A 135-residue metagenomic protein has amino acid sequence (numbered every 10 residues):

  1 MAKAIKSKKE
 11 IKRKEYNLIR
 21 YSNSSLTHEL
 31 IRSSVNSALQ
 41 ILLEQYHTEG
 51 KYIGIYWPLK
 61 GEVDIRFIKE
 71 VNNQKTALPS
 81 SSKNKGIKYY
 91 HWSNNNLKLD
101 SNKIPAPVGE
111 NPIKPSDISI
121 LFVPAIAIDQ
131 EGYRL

Functional and structural regions predicted by a protein language model:
A2-K114: N-terminal active-site beta-alpha-beta segment that forms phosphate/nucleotide-binding and substrate-recognition loops
Y52, S119-I120: Structural motif
I55, V123-P124: Redox-cofactor binding/interface segments in oxidoreductases and associated redox assembly factors
I128-L135: Glycine/threonine-rich flexible loop motifs
